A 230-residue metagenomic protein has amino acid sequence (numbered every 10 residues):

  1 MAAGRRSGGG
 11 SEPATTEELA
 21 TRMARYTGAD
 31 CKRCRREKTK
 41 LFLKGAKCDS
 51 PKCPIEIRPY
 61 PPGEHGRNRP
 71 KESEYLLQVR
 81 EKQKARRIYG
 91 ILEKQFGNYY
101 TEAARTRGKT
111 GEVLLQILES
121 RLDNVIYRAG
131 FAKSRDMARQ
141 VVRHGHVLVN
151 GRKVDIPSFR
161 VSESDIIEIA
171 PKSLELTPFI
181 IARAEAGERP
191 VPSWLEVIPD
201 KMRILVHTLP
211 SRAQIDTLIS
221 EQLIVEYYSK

Functional and structural regions predicted by a protein language model:
A2-A129, I156-K230: Ferredoxin-like alpha/beta domains used as RNA- or RNAP-binding modules
R128, A132, M137: Internal active-site segments that recognize and position negatively charged phosphoryl groups and nucleotide moieties
R128, R143-H144: Short, intrinsically disordered, mixed-charge
A132, V141-V142, V161: Short, well-ordered loop/turn sites that connect or cap secondary structure elements
G145-V149, K153-D155: Glycine- and Gly-Pro-enriched alpha-helical subdomains that act as flexible, kink-prone "lid/hinge" or packing modules
